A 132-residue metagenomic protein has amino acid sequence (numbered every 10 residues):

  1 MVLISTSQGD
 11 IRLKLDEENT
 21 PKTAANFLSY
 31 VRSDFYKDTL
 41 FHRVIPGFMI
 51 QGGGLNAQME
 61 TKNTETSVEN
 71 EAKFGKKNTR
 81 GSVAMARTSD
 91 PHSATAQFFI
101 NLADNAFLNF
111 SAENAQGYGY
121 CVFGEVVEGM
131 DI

Functional and structural regions predicted by a protein language model:
M1-I132: Cyclophilin-like peptidyl-prolyl cis-trans isomerases
